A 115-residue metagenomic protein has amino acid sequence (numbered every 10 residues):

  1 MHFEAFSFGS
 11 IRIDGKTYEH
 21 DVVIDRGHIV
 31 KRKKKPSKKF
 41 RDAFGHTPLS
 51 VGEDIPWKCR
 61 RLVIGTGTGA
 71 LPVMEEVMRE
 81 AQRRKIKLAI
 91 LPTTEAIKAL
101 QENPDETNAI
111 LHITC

Functional and structural regions predicted by a protein language model:
M1-K38: N-terminal, charge-rich interaction modules
F6, V73-E76, E95: Short Gly/charged-rich anion-binding patches and loops
Y18, D54-C59, E102-D105: Flexible, charged surface loops at secondary-structure boundaries
D25, G65, I110-T114: Short beta-strand segments
K31, T94-K98: Short gly/pro/ser/thr-enriched loop/turn and capping motifs at secondary-structure boundaries
K31-P56: Compact, glycine-rich, soluble single-domain proteins
I55-I90: Mid-chain, well-packed structural core segment of small domains
I97-C115: Short basic, glycine-rich beta-strand/loop surfaces that mediate nucleic-acid
